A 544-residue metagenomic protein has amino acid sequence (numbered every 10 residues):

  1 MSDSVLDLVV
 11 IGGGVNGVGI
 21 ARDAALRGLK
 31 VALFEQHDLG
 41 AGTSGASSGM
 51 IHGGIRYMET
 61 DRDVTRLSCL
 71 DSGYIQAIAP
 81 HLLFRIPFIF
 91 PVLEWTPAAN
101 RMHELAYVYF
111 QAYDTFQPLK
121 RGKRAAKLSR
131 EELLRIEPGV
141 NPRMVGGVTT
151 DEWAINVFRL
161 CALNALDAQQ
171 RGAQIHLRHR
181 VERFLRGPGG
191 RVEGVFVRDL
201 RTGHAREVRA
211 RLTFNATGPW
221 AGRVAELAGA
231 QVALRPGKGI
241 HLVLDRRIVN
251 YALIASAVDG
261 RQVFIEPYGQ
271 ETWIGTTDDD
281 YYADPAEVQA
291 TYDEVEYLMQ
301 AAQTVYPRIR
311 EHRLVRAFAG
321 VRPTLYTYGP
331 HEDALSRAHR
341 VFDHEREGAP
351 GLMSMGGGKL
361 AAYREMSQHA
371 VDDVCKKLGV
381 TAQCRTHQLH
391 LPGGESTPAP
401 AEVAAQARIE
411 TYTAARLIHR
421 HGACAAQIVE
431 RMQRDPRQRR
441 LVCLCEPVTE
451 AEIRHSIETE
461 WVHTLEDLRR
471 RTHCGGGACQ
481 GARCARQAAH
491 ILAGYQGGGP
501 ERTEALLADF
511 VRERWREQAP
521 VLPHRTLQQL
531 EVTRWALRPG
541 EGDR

Functional and structural regions predicted by a protein language model:
S2-N16: Beta1/beta-strand and adjacent pyrophosphate-binding region of the FAD-binding site in flavoprotein oxidoreductases
S4-L6, T202-L212: Core beta-strand elements of the Rossmann-like FAD/NAD(P) dinucleotide-binding domain in flavoenzyme oxidoreductases
A25-G45: Glycine-rich FAD pyrophosphate-binding loop
G49-I136, T397-Y412: Dinucleotide-binding Rossmann-like beta1-alpha1 core, especially the glycine-rich loop that anchors the ADP
V92-R171, H176, R186-R191, G269 (+3 more regions): Flavin (FAD/FMN) cofactor-binding and adjacent substrate-gating region of FAD-dependent oxidoreductase domains
D167, Q231-I240, R247-V249, S256-W273 (+2 more regions): C-terminal catalytic lobe of FAD-dependent flavoproteins
N215-G229: Flavin (primarily FAD) binding-site architecture
T449-T459, A482-G499: Iron-sulfur (Fe-S) cluster-binding segments and ferredoxin-like electron-carrier domains, especially [2Fe-2S]
